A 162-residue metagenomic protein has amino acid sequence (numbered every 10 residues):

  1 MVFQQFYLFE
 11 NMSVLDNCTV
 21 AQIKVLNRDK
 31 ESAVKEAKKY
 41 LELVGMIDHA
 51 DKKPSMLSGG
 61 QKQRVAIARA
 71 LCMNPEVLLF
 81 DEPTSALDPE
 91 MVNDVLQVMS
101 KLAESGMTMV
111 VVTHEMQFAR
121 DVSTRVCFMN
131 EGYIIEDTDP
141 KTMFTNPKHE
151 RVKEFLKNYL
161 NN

Functional and structural regions predicted by a protein language model:
M1-P140: ABC family nucleotide-binding domain
K141-N162: C-terminal boundary and immediately downstream tail of ABC-type ATPase nucleotide-binding domains
